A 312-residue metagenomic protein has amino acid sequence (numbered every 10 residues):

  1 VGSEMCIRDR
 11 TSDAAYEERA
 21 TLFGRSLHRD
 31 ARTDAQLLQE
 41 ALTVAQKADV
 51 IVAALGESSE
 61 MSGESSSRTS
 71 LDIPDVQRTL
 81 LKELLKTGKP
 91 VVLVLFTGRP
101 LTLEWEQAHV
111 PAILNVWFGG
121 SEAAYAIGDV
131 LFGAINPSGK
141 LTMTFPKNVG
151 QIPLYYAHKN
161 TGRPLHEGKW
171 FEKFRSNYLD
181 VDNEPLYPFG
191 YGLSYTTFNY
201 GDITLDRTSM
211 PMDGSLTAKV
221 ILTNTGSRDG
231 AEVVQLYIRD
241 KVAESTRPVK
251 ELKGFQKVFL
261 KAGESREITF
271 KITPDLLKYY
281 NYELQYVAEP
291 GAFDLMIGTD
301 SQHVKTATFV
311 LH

Functional and structural regions predicted by a protein language model:
V1-I7: Short, small-residue-biased leader/transition segments that mark boundaries at the very start of proteins
S3, S12-R29, F96-A231, Y237 (+3 more regions): Secreted, periplasmic, or luminal enzymes acting at the cell surface/secretory milieu
S12-A108: Hydrophobic helix-and-loop "lid/oligomerization" segment in the mid-to-C-terminal part of catalytic domains
S215-T217, S265-T269, V304-T306: Intrinsic-disorder/low-complexity, polar/charged segments enriched in Ser/Thr/Lys/Arg/Asp/Glu/Gln
S227-E244, K250-L252: Short acidic, flexible loop segments centered on an aromatic residue
E244-Y280: Intrinsically disordered, low-complexity Pro/Gly/Ser/Thr-rich segments with frequent PxxP/GP/PP motifs and embedded
T273-H312: Terminal connector regions
